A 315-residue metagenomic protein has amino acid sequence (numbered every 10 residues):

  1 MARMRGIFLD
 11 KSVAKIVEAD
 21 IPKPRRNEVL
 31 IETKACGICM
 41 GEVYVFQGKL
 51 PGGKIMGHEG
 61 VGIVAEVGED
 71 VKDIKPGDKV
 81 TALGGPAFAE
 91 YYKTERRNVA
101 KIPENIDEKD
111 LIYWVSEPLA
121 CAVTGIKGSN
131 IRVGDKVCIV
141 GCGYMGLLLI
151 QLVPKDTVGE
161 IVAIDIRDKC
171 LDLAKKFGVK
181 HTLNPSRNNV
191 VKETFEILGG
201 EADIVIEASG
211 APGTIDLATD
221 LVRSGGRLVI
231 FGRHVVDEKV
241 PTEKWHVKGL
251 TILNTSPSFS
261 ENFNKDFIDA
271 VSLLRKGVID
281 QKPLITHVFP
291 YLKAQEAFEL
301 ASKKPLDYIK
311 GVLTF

Functional and structural regions predicted by a protein language model:
D20-C36, V45-A87, P103: Glycine-rich beta-strand-centered segment in the early N-terminal region that forms part of a ligand/cofactor-binding
A35, A82-V140: NAD(P)H dinucleotide-binding glycine-rich loop of Rossmann-like/cofactor-binding domains, especially the beta1-alpha1
A65, V162, V229: Conserved beta-strand positions in the Rossmann-like core of class I SAM-dependent methyltransferases
I112-R187: Mid-domain Rossmann-like dinucleotide-binding core that forms the NAD(H)/NADP(H) cofactor-binding site
S129, F177-T251: Glycine-rich cofactor phosphate-binding loops and adjacent beta1-alpha1 units of small-molecule cofactor enzyme domains
F195, E238-T286, Q295-E296: C-terminal substrate-binding/catalytic core of Rossmann-like NAD(P)-dependent dehydrogenases/reductases
V229, R233-V236, V278-I285, Q295-F315: C-terminal capping/lid region of NAD(P)-dependent oxidoreductase domains
